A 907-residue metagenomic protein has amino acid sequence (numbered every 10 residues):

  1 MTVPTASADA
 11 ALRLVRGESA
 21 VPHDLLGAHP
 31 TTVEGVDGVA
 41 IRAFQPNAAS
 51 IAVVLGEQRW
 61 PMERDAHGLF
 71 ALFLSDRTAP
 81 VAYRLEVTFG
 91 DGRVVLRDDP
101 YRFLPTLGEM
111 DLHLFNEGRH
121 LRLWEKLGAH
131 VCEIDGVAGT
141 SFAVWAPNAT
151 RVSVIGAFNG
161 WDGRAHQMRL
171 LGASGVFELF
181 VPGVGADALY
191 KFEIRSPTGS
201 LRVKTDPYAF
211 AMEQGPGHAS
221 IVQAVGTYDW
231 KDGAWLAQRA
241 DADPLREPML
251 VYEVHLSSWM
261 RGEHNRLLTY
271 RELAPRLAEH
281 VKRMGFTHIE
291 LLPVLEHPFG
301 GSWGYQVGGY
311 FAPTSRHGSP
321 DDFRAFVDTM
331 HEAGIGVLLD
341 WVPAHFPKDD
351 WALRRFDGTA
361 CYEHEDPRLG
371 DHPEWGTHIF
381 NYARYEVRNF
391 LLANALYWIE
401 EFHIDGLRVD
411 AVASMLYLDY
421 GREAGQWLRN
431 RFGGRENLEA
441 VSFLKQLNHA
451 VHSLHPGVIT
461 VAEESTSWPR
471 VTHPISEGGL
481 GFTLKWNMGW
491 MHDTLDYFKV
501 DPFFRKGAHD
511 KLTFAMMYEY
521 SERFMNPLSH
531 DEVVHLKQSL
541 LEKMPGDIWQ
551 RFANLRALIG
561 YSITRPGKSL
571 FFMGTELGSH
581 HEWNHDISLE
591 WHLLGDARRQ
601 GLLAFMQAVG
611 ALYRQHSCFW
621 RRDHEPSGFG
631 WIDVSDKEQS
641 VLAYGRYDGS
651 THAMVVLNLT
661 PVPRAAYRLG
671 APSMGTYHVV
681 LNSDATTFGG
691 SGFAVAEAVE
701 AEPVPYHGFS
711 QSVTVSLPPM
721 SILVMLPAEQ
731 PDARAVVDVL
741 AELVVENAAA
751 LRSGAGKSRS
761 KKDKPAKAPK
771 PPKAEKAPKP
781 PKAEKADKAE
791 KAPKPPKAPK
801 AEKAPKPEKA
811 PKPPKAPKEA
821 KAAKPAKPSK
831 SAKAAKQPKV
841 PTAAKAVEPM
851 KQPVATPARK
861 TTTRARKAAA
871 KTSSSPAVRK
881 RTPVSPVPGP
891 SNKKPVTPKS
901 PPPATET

Functional and structural regions predicted by a protein language model:
M1-E247, S257, Y270-G285, W549-F552 (+12 more regions): Carbohydrate-interacting/catalytic domains
I51, V152, I289-L291, L407 (+1 more regions): Hydrophobic residues within beta-strands of alpha/beta enzymes
E63-R64, R169, F299-G304, K348-R355 (+3 more regions): Short glycine-biased active-site loop of nucleotidyltransferases that positions the nucleotide triphosphate and helps
S200-R202, M260-G262, H297-G300, H345-K348 (+8 more regions): Short catalytic/ligand-binding loop motif for oxyanion handling, primarily in non-cytosolic enzymes, centered on
A209-E213, T227, G233-V251, H255-E436 (+1 more regions): Substrate-binding/active-site clefts of carbohydrate-active enzymes
G215-P216, H403-D405, Y420-S588, L593 (+3 more regions): Conserved alpha/beta catalytic core and glycan-binding cleft of carbohydrate-active enzymes
A278-V281, V327, A395-I399, N448 (+3 more regions): Non-transmembrane alpha-helical segments in soluble domains of secreted/periplasmic/extracellular proteins
